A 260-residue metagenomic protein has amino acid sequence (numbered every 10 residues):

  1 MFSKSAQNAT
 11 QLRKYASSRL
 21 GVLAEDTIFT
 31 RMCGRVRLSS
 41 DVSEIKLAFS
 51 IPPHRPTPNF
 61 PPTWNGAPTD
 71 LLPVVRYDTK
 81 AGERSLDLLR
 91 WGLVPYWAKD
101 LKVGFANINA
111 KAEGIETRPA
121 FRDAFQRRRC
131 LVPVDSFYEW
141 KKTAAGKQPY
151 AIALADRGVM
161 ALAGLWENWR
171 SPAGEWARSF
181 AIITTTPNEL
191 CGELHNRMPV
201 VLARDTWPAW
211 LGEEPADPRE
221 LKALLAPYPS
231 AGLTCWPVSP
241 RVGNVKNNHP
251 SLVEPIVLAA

Functional and structural regions predicted by a protein language model:
A6-A9, A16: Short hydrophobic alpha-helical segments enriched in small aliphatic residues
K14, L20-A260: Short linear sequence motif anchored by a di-proline
